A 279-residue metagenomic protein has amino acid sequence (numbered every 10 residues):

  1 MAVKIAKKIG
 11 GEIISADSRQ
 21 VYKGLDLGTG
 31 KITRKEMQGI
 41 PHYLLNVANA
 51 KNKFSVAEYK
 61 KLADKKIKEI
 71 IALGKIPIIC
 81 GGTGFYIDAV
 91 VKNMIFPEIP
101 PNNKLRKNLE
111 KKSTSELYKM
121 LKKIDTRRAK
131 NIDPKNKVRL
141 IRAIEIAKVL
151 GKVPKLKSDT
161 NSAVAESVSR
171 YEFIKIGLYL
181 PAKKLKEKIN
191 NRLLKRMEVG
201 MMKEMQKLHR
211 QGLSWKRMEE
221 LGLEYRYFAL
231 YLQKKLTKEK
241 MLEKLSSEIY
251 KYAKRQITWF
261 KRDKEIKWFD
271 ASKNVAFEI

Functional and structural regions predicted by a protein language model:
M1-I279: Phosphate/pyrophosphate-binding catalytic cores of soluble transferases and nucleic-acid-acting enzymes
